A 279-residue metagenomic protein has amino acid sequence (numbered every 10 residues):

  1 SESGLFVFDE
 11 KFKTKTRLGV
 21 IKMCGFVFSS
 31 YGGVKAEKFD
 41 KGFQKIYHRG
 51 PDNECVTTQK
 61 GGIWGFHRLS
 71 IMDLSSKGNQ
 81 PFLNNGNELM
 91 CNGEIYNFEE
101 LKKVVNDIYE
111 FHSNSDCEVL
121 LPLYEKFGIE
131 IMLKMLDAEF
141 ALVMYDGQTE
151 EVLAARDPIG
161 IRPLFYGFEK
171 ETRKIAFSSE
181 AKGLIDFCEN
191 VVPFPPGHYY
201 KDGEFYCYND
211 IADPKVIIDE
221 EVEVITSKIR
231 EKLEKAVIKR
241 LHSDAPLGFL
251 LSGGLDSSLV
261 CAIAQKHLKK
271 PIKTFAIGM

Functional and structural regions predicted by a protein language model:
E2-K11: Extreme N-terminal basic, low-complexity initiation segments that serve as generic localization/processing leaders
T14-T16: Ala/Thr-enriched low-complexity intrinsically disordered regions
G19-M279: Cysteine-centered catalytic environments shared across enzyme families
